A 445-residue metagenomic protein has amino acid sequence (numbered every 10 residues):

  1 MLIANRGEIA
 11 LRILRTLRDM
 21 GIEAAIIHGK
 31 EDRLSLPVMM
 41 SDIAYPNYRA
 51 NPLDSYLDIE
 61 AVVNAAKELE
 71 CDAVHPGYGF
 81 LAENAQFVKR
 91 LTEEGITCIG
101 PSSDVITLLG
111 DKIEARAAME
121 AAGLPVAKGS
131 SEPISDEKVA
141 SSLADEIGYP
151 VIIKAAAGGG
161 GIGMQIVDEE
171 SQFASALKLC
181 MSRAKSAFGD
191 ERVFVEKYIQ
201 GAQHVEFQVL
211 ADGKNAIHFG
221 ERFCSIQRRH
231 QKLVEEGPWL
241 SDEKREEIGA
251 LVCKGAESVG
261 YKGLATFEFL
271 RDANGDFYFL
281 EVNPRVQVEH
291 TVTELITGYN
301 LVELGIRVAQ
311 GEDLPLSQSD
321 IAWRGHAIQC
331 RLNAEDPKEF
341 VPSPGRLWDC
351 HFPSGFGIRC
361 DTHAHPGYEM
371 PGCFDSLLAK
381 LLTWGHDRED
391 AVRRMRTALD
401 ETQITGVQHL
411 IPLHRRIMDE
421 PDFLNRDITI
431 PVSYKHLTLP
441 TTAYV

Functional and structural regions predicted by a protein language model:
M1-A121, I134-S142: ATP-binding N-terminal substructure of ATP-dependent carboxylate-amine bond-forming enzymes
I3-A24, I43-P46, K67-L69, A85 (+6 more regions): ATP-dependent carboxylate activation and anion-phosphoryl transfer catalytic cores that bind Mg-ATP to form
E31, K214, Y444: Short, glycine/serine-rich, charged loops/turns that create anion-binding and catalytic segments at active sites
L53-D54, I106, G163, H290-V292: A generic structural signal for short coil/turn motifs at secondary-structure boundaries
L143-I152: Acidic/histidine-enriched active-site and ligand-binding environments that engage anionic O-linkages
H436-V445: Single conserved hydrophobic/aromatic residue that forms the stacking wall/gate of nucleotide- or nucleobase-binding
